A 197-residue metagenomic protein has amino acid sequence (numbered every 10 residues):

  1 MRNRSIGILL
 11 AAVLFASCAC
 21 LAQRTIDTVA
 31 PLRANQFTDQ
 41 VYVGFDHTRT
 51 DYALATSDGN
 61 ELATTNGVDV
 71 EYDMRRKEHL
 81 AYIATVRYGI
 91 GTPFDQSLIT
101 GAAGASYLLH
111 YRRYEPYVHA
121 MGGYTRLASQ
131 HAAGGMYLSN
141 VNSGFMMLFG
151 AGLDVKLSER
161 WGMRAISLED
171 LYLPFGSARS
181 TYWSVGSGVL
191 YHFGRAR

Functional and structural regions predicted by a protein language model:
M1-I8: Bacterial N-terminal signal peptides that target proteins for export
L9-S17: Bacterial N-terminal signal peptides
C20-R76, G186-R197: Short glycine/proline- and aromatic-enriched beta-strand/turn motifs that initiate or cap beta-hairpins
R24-T38, E78-H79, D95, H110-P116 (+3 more regions): Short loop/turn motifs that connect adjacent beta-strands in outer-membrane beta-barrel proteins
V41-R49, A84-Y88, V118-Y124, L153 (+1 more regions): Transmembrane beta-barrel strands of outer-membrane/channel proteins
A53-D58, Y88-T92, A133-S139, Y172-G176: Extracellular loop and loop/strand-boundary signature of outer-membrane beta-barrel proteins
N66-G134, G144-M147, L157, G186-H192: Gram-negative (and chloroplast) outer-membrane scaffold detector with strong preference for beta-barrel transmembrane
S158-R197: Predominantly the C-terminal beta-signal and adjacent terminal strand-loop region of outer-membrane beta-barrel
